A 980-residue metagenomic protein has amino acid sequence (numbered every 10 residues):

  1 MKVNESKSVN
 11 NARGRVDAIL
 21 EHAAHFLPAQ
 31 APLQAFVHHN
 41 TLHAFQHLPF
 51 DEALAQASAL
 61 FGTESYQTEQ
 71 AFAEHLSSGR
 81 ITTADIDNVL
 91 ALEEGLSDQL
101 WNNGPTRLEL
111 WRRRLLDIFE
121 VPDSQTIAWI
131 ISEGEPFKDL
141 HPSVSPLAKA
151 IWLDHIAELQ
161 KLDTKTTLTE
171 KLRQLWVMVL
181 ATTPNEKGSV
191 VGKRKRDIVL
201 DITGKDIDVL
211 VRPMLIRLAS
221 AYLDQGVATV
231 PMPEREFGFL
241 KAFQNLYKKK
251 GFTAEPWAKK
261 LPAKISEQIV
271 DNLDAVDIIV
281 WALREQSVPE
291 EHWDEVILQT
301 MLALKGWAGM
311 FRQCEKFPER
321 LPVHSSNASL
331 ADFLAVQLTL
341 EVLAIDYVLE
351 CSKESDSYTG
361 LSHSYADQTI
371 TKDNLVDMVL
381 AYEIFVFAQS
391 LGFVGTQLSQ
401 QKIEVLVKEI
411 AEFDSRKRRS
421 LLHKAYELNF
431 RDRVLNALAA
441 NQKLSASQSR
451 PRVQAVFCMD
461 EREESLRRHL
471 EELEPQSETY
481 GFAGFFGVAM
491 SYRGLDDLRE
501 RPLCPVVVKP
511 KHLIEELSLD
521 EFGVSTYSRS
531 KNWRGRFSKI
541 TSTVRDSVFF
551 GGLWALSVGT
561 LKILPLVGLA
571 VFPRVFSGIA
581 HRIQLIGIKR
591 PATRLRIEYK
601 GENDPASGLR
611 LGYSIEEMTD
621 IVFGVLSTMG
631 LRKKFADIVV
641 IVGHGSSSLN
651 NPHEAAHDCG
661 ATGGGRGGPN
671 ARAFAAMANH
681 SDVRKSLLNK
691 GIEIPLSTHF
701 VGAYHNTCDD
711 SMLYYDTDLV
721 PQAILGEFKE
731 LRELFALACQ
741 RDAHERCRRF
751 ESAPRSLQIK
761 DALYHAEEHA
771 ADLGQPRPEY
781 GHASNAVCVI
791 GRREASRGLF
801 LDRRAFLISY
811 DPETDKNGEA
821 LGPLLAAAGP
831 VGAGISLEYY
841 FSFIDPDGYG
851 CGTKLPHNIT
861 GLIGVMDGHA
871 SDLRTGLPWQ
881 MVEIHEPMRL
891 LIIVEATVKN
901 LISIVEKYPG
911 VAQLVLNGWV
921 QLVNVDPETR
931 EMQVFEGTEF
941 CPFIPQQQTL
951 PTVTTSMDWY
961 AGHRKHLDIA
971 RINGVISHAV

Functional and structural regions predicted by a protein language model:
K2, S6-Q299, G309-R312, T339 (+4 more regions): Long, compositionally biased intrinsically disordered regions
S78, A128, P136, V144 (+3 more regions): N-terminal catalytic or cofactor-binding beta/alpha core of small enzyme domains
V288, V296-T300, L304-E478, A483-L503: Structured, charged N-terminal subsegments at the starts of enzyme catalytic cores and at intra-chain domain/subunit
A440-A446, V625-G630, D637, A771-P778 (+1 more regions): Generic recognition of flexible, low-complexity loop/linker segments
E461-E463, Y492, G645-S647, R793-S796: Short, glycine-/Ser/Thr-/acidic-enriched flexible segments
P475-T526, L595-I638, G643-K729, F800-L801 (+1 more regions): Catalytic or ion-translocation cores adjacent to nucleophile or general acid/base/metal-coordination motifs in diverse
L517-V544, S686-D718, G829-M881: Conserved catalytic alpha/beta cores of large enzymes that bind or transform nucleotide phosphates and polynucleotides
G523-G624, T628-R632: Active-site cores of enzymes that catalyze phosphoryl transfer or operate on phosphate-rich substrates
